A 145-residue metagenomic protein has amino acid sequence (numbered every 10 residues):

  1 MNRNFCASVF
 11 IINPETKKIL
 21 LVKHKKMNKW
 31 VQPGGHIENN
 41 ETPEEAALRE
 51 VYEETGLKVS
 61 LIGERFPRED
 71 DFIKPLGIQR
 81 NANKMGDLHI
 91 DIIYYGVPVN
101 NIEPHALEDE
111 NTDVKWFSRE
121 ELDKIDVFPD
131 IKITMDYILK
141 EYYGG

Functional and structural regions predicted by a protein language model:
M1-I19, I92-Y95: Conserved N-terminal beta-strand and adjoining loop/helix that marks the start of the Nudix/MutT-like hydrolase domain
R3-F5, W30, D87-L88, K115: Residues that recognize and position ribonucleotide moieties
L21-K23: Short, acidic/hydrophobic/Gly-rich beta-strand patch recurrent on exposed beta strands that often constitutes part
M27-K29, L122: A short, flexible beta-alpha/helix-coil linker loop
V31-G35: A short gly/proline-enriched turn/hairpin at secondary-structure junctions
I37-D130: Unchanged
D123-G145: Charged phosphate-binding loop/patch that engages nucleotide di/tri-phosphates or the phosphate backbone of nucleic
